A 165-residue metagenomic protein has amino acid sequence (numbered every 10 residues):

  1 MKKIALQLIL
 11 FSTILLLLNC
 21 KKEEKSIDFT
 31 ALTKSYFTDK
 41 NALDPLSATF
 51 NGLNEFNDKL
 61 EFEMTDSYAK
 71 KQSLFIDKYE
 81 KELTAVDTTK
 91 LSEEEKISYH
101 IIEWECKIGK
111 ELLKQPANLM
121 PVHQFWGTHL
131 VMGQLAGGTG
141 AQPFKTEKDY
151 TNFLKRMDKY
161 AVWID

Functional and structural regions predicted by a protein language model:
M1-I9: Bacterial N-terminal signal peptides that target proteins for export
L6, K21-E24: In a subset of proteins, long, contiguous C-terminal domains/tails are tracked
L16-N19: C-terminal motif of bacterial Sec signal peptides marking the signal peptidase cleavage site
E23-D165: Non-catalytic accessory/assembly modules
